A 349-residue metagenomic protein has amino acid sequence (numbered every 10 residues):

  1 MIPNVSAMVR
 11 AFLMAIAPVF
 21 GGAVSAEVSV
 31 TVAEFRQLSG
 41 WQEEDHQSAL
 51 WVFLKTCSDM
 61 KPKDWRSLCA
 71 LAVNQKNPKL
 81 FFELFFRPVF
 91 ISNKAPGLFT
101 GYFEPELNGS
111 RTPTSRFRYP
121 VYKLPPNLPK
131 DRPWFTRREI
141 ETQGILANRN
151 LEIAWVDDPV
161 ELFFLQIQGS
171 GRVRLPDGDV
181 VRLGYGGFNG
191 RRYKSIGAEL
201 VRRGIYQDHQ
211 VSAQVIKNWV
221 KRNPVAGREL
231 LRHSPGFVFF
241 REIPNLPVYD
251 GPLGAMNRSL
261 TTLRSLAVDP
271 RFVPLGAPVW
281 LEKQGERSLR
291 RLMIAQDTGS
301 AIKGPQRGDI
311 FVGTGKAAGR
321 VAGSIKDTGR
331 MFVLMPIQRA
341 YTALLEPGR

Functional and structural regions predicted by a protein language model:
M1-V5: N-terminal secretory signal peptides that target proteins for export/translocation
S6, R10-A11, S265: Hydrophobic alpha-helical segments and their boundary regions
R10-V19: Bacterial N-terminal signal peptides
G21-A23: N-terminal signal peptide c-region/cleavage motif recognized by signal peptidases
E27-R349: Solvent-exposed, well-ordered loop and adjacent helix/strand elements within mature globular domains that form
